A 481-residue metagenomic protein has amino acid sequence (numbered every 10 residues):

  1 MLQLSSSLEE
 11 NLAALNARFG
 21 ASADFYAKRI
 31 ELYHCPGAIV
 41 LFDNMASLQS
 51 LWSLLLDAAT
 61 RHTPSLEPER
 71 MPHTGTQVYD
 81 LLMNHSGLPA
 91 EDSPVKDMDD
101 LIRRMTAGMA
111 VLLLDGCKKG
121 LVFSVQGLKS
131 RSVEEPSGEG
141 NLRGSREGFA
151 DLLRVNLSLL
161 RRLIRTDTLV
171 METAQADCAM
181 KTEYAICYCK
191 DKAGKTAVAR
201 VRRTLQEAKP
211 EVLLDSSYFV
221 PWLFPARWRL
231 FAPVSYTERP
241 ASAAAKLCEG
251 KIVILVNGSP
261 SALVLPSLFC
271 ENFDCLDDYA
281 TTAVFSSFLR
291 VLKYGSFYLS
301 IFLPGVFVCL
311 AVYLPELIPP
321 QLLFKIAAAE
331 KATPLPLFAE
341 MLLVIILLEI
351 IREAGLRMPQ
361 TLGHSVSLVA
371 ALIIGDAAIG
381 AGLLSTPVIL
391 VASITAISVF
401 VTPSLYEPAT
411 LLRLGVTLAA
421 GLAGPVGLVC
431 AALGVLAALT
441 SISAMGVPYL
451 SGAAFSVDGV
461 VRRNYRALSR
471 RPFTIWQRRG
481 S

Functional and structural regions predicted by a protein language model:
M1-F302, E316, P320, T440-S481: Membrane-embedded alpha-helical signal segments
R165, K331, G424-P425: Amphipathic alpha-helical protein-protein interaction surfaces
I254, S267-G415: Transmembrane alpha-helical segments that form the functional core of multipass membrane systems
T386-V388, A392-S481: Hydrophobic alpha-helical transmembrane segments of membrane transport and translocation systems, primarily multi-pass
